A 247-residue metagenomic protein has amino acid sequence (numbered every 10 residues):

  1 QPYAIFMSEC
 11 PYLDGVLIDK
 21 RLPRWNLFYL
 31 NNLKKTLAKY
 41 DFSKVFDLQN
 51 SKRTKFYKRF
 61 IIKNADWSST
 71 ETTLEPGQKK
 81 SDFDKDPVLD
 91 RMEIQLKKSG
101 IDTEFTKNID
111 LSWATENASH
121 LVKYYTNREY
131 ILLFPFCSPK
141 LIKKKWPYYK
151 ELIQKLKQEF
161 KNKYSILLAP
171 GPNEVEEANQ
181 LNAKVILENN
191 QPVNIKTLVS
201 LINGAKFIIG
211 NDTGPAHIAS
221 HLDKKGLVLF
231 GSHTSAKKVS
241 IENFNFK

Functional and structural regions predicted by a protein language model:
Q1-L27, K184-L187, F246-K247: Conserved nucleotide-sugar phosphate-binding/catalytic loop shared by glycosyltransferases and other
Y3-M7, T54, L141, N173-N179 (+1 more regions): Short, charged/polar "capping" segments at the starts of alpha-helices and the immediately preceding loops
E9, S69-T70, D82, H217-K247: Nucleotide-sugar donor-binding patch of glycosyltransferase catalytic domains
L13, L17-L111, Y130-P139, H233-K237: Conserved nucleotide-diphosphate donor binding/catalytic pocket of glycan-assembly enzymes
L37-F42, Y125-N127, K161, G204: Glycine-rich phosphate-binding loop signature in dinucleotide/nucleotide-binding domains
S112-E177, H233: Active-site donor-nucleotide binding/catalytic segment of nucleotide-sugar enzymes
K150-S232: Donor-binding and catalytic core of enzymes assembling or modifying cell-surface/extracellular glycoconjugates
